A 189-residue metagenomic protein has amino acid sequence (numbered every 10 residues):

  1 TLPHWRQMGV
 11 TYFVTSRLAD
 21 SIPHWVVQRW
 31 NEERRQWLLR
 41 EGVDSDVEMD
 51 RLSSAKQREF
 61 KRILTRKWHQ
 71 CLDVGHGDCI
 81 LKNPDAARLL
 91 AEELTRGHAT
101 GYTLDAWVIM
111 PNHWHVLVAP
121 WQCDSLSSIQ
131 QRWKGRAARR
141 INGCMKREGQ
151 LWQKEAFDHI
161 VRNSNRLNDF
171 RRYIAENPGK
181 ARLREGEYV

Functional and structural regions predicted by a protein language model:
T1-V189: Short catalytic/metal-binding and nucleic-acid-binding patches
